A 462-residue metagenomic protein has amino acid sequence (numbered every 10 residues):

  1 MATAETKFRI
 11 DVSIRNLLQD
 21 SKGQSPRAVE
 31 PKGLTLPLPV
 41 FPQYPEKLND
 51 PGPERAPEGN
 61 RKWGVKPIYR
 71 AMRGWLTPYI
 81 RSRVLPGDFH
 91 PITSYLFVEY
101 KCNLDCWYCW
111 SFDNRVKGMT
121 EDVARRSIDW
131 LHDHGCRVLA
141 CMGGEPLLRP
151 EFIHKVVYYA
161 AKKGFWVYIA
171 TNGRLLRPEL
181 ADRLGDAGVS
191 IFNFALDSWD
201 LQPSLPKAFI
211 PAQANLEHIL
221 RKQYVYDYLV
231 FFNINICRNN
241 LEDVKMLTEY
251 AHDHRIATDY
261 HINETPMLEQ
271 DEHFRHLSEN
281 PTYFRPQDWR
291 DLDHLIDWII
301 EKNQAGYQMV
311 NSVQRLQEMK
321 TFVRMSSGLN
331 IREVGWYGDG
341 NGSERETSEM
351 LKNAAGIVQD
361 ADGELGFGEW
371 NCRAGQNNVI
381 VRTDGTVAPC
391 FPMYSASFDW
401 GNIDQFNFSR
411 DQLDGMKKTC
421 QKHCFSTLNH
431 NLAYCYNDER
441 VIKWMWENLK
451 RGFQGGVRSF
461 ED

Functional and structural regions predicted by a protein language model:
A2-K22, K32, L38, Q43-E46 (+6 more regions): Radical SAM enzyme [4Fe-4S]-AdoMet core and its adjacent flexible, acidic and glycine-rich loops/tails across
A2-R9, R15-D20, P31-G33, F41-I191 (+3 more regions): Conserved alpha-helical substructure of the radical SAM core
R70-H90, T347, N353-A354, P392-F408: Short, charged low-complexity linear segments at domain edges
G87-D88, G368-R373, C424: Short loop/turn motifs at secondary-structure junctions and domain boundaries
V98, C102, A251, I299 (+3 more regions): Generic structural signal for small/hydrophobic residues in well-ordered secondary structure, especially within
K101-S111, A374, P389-P392, T419-H430: Local cysteine-cluster metal-coordination motifs and their immediate loop/turn environment, predominantly Fe-S cluster
T120-I128, N437-E447: Short cysteine/histidine-rich metal-coordination sites, predominantly Zn2+-binding motifs
A354-G356, P392-D438: Membrane-interface junctions of multi-pass transporters
